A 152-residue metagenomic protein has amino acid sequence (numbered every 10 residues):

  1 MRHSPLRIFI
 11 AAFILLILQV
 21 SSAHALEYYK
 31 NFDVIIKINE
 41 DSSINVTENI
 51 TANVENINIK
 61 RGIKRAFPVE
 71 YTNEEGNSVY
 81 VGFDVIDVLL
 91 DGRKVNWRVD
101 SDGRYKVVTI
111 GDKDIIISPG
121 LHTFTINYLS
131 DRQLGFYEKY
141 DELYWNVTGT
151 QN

Functional and structural regions predicted by a protein language model:
M1-S4: N-terminal secretory signal peptides that target proteins for export/translocation
F9-Q19: Bacterial N-terminal signal peptides
S22-N152: Lumenal/extracellular ectodomains and adaptor appendage modules of the eukaryotic vesicle/secretory system
